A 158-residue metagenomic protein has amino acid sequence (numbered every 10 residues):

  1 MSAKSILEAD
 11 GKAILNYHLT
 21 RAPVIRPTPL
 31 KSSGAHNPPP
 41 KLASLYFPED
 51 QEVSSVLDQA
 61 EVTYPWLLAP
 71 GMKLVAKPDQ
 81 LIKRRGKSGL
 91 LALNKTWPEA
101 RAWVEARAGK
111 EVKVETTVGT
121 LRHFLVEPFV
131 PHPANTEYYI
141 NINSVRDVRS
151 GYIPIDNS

Functional and structural regions predicted by a protein language model:
M1-K4: N-terminal mitochondrial targeting presequence
I6-D10, K95-A102: Conserved active-site and cofactor/substrate-binding residues in soluble primary-metabolism enzymes
G11-Y17, P40-F47, L67-G86, K113-P133 (+1 more regions): ATP-grasp fold ATP-binding core
A22-P48: Intrinsically disordered, low-complexity domain-flanking/linker segments in eukaryotic proteins, enriched
H36, P78-K95, V104: Glycine-rich nucleotide/cofactor/substrate-binding loop typically near the N-terminus or early in the first domain
P38-L67, R101: Anionic, Ser/Thr-rich low-complexity intrinsically disordered regions
W97-G119: Catalytic core of tubulin tyrosine ligase-like
N141-S158: Flexible glycine-/small-residue-enriched beta->alpha junction loops that bind anionic phosphate/pyrophosphate groups
